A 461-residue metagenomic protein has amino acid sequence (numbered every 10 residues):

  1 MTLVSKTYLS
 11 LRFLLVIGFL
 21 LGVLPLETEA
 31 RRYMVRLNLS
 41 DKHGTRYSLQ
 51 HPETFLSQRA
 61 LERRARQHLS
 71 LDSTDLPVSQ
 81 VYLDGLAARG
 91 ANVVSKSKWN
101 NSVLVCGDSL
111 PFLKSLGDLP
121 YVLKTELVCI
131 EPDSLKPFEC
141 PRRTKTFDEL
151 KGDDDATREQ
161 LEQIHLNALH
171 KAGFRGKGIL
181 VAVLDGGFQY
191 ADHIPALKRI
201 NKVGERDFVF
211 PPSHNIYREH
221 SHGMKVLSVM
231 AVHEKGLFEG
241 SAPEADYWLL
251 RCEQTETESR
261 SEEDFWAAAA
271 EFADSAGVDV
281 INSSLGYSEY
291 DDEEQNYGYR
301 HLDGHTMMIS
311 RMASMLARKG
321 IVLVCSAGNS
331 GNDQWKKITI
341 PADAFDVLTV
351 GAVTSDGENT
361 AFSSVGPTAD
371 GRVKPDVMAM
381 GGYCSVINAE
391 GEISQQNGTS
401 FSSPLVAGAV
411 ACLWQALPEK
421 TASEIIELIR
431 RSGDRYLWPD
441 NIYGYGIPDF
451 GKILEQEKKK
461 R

Functional and structural regions predicted by a protein language model:
M1-R32: Bacterial Sec-dependent N-terminal signal peptides
A30-A88, N92, P111-K114, P120-P132: Primarily auto-inhibitory N-terminal propeptides
H43-G44, N100, F112, E131-D133 (+9 more regions): Solvent-exposed loop/turn segments at secondary-structure junctions within structured extracellular/periplasmic domains
V81-L161, N167-H170, F345: Autoinhibitory propeptides
T157, A168-R206, P212-E262, A276-D279 (+6 more regions): Subtilisin-like serine protease catalytic core
H193-E205, A352-S400, L437: Catalytic-core environment of secreted peptidases
L227-M230, L250-Q254, G381-Y443, I447: Hydrolase catalytic cores
H233-G236, L249-D343, A369-R372, A389-S403 (+1 more regions): Substrate-binding/access-modulating region of protease and related hydrolase catalytic domains
